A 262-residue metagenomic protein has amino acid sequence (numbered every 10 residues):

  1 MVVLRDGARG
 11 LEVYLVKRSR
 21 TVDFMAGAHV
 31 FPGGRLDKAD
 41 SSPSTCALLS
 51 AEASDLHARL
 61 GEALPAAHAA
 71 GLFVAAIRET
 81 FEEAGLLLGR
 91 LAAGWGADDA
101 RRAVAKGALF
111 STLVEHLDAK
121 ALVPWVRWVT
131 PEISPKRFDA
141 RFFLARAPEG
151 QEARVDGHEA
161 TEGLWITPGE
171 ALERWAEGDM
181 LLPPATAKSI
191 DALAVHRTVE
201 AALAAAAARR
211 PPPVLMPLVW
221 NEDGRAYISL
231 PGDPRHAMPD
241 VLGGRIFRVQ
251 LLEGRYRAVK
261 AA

Functional and structural regions predicted by a protein language model:
M1-A262: N-terminal leader/linker segments that precede catalytic domains of diphosphate-processing enzymes
